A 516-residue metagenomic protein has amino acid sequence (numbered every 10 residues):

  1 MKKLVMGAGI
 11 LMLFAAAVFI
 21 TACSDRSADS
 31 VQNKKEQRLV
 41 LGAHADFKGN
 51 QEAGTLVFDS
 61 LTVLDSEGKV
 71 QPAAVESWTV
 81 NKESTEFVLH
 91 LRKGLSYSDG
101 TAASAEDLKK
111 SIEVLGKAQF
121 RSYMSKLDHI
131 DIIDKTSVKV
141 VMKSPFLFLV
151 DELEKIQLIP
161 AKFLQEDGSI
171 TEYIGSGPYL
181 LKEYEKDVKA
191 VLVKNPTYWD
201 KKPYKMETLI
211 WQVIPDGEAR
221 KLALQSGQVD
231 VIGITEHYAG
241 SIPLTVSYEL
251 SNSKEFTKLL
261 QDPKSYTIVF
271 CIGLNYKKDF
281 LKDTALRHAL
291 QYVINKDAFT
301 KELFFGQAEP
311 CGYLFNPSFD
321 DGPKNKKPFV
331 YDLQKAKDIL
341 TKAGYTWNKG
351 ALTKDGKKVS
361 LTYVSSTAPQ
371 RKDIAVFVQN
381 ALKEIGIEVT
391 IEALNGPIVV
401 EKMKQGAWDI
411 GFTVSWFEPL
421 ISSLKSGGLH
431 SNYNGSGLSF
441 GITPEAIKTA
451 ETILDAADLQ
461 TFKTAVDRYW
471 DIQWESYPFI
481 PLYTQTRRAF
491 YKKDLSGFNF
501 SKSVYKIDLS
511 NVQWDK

Functional and structural regions predicted by a protein language model:
V40-K82, E113, I174: N-terminal lobe/hinge region of extracytoplasmic solute-binding protein
L41, G100, K383-S431: Periplasmic binding protein-like
K48, D65-K69, L153-I210, E218 (+3 more regions): Gly/Pro-rich hinge or "lid" segments in bacterial periplasmic/extracellular proteins
T79, E83, S122-F163, E183: Surface-exposed binding/hinge segments that line and control ligand-binding clefts or catalytic entry sites
I130-I132, K182-V191, I210-K278, A289 (+3 more regions): Extracellular/periplasmic solute-recognition and catalytic clefts
L281-N380, R468, D515: Append "and occasionally in soluble cytosolic enzymes with long acidic Gly/Pro-rich linkers
T390-V399, L424-K493, K516: Extracytoplasmic/peripheral linker and loop segments enriched in polar/acidic and small residues with frequent Thr/Pro
A489-K516: Long beta-strand-rich cores associated with HINT superfamily self-processing modules
